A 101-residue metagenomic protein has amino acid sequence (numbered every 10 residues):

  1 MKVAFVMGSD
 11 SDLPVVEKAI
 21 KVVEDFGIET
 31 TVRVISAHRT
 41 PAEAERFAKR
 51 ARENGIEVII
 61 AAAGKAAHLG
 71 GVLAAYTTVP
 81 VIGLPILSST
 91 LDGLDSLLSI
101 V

Functional and structural regions predicted by a protein language model:
M1-R39: Glycine-rich phosphate/diphosphate-binding loop of Rossmann-like nucleotide-binding domains
D12-V16, T40-A44, A63-V72, L91-L94: Short glycine/serine/threonine-rich phosphate/pyrophosphate-binding segments that cradle anionic phosphate groups
D25, R52, G71-P80: Alpha-helix C-terminal capping segments
T30-N54: N-terminal beta-loop-helix "entrance" segment that forms/cooperates in small-molecule cofactor or anionic ligand
F47-A67: Short, structured active-site "lid" loops
Y76-V101: Short, acidic/small-residue loops that bind anionic groups at enzyme active sites
